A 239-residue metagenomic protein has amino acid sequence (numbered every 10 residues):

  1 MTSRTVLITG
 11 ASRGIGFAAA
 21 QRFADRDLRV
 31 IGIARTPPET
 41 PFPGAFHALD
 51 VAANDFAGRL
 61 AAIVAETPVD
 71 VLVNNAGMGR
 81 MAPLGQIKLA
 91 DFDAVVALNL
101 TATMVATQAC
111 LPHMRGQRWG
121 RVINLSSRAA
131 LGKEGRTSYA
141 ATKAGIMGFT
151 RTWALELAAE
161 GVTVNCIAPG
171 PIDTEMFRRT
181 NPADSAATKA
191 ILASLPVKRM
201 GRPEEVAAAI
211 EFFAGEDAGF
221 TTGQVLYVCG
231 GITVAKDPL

Functional and structural regions predicted by a protein language model:
S12-R13: Conserved glycine-rich cofactor-binding loop
P83-L84, D91-V96, I191: Substrate-binding pocket helix/loop in short-chain dehydrogenase/reductase
I87, R128, K133-A141, T152 (+1 more regions): Active-site loop-to-helix junction immediately N-terminal to the catalytic Tyr of the SDR YXXXK motif in Rossmann-fold
T107, T142, T150: Active-site helix of classical SDR
P112, L155-A159: Alpha-helical segment proximal to the catalytic Tyr-Lys
L195-V206, D217: A conserved structural motif in NAD(P)-dependent oxidoreductases
E211, T222-L239: Short C-terminal tail/terminal secondary-structure segment of NAD(P)H-dependent dehydrogenase/reductase domains
